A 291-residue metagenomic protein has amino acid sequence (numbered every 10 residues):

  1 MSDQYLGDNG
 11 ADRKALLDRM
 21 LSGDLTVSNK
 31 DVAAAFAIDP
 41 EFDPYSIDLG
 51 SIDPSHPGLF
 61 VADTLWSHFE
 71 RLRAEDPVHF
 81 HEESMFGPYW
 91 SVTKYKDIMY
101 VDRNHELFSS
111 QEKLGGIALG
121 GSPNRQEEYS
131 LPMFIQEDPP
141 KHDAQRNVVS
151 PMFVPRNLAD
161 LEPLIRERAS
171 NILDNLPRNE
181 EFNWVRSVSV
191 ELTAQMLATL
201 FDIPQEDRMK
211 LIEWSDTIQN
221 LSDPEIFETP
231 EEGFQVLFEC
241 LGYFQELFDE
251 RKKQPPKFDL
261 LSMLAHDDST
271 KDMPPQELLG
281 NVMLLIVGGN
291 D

Functional and structural regions predicted by a protein language model:
S2-V185, Q195-I212, D216-I226, P230-Q235 (+1 more regions): Active-site substrate-recognition loop segments, prototypically the cytochrome P450 B′-helix/B-C loop
D143-N147, V190-Q195, F258, S262 (+1 more regions): Non-catalytic, well-ordered alpha-helical scaffold segments
R168, W214-T217, M263-D267, N281: Short acidic/histidine-centered micro-motifs embedded in hydrophobic/aromatic stretches that mark compact functional
P177-E181, K253-K257, D268-P274: Short, glycine- and charge-enriched coil/turn segments that flank and shape catalytic ligand pockets
S189, F244, L260-D268: Charge-rich, acidic-biased intrinsically disordered regions
V190, A194, C240, D267-D291: Central I-helix of cytochrome P450 enzymes
P204-E206, F248-K257: Proline-centered turn/helix-capping motifs that create local helix->coil transitions or kinks
G233-L247, R251-K252, L279: Metal-assisted phosphate- and nucleotidyl-transfer catalytic regions
